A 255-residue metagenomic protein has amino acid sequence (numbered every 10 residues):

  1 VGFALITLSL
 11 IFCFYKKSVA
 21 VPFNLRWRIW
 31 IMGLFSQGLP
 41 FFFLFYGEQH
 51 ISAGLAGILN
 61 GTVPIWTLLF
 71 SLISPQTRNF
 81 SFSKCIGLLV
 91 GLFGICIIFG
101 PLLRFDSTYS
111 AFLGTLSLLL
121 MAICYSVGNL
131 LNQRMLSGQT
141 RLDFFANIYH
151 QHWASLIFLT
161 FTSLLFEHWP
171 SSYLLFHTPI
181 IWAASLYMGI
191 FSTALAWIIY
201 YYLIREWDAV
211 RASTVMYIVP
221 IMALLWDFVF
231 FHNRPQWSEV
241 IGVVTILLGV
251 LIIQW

Functional and structural regions predicted by a protein language model:
V1, L10, I181, M216-W255: C-terminal-most transmembrane helix of multi-pass membrane proteins
V1-F12, I31, K84-F93, F112-L120 (+3 more regions): Hydrophobic alpha-helical transmembrane segments of multi-pass integral membrane proteins, especially transporters
V1-I6, S36, L44-K84, M121 (+1 more regions): Specific alpha-helical transmembrane segments that line the substrate/conduction pathway and gating interfaces
L8-F12, P40, L44, L68-L72 (+6 more regions): Structural signal for membrane-spanning alpha-helices in multi-pass inner-membrane proteins, emphasizing helix cores
C13-N60, F70, F93-I98, G189-W207: Specific transmembrane alpha-helical segments of multi-pass solute transporters/efflux pumps, especially DMT/EamA
S18, T62-C124, W237-S238, V243-W255: Juxtamembrane helix-loop boundary signature in multi-pass membrane transporters
Q37, F41, A56-T62, L131-I157 (+2 more regions): Helix-helix packing/entry segments at the starts of transmembrane helices
G47, I73-Q76, F80, M135 (+3 more regions): Hydrophobic/aromatic residues within transmembrane alpha-helices of multi-pass small-molecule transporters
